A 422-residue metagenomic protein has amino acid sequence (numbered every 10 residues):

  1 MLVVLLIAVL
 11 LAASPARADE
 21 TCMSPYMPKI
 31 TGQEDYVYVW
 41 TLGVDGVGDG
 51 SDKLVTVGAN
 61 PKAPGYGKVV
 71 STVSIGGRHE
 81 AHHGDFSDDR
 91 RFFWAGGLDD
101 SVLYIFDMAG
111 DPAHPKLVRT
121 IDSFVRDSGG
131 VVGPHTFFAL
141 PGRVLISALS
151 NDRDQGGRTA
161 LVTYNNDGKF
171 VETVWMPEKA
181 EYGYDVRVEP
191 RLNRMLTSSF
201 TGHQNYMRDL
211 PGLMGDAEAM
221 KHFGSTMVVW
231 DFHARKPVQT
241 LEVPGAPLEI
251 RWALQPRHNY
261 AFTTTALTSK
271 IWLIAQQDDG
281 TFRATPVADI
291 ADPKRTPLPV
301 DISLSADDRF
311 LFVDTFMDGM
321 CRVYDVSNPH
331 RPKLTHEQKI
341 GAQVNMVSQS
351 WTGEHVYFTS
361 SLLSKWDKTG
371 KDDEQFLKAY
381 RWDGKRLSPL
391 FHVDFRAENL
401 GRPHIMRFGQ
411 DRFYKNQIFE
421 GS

Functional and structural regions predicted by a protein language model:
D19-A59, G65-L98: Beta-strand-rich domains and repeat architectures in extracellular enzymes and scaffolds, especially beta-propellers
E20-P28, D49, G76-D88, R126-R143 (+5 more regions): Beta-rich, blade/repeat-based domains predominating in secreted/periplasmic proteins but also intracellular
G32-D49, S147-G157, S198-H222, T359-L377: Short, conserved, GDST-rich strand-edge loop motifs in beta-rich repeat architectures
V57-G65, I105-P115, L273-A284, V323-R331 (+1 more regions): Short loop/turn segments immediately following beta-strands, especially the blade-tip and inter-blade linker loops
Y66-T136: Blade-loop segments of beta-propeller domains
S87, K179-G183, R187-C321: Beta-propeller domains
A109-P190: Asp-box/WD-like beta-propeller blade repeats and closely related beta-sheet repeat scaffolds
S269-I271, K294-L377: Loop/turn-rich, solvent-exposed surfaces of beta-rich toroidal or solenoidal domains
